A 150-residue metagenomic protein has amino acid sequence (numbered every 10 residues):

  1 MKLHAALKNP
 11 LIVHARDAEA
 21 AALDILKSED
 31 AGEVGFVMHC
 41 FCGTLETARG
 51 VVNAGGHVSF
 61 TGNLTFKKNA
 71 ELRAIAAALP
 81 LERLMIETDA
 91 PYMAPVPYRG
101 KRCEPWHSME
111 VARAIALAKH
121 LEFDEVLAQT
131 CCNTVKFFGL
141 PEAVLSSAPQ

Functional and structural regions predicted by a protein language model:
M1-A54, F66-K67, A74-I75, L79 (+2 more regions): Divalent metal-binding pocket/active-site signature
L3, P105-Q150: Mid-to-C-terminal alpha-helical segments outside catalytic/metal-binding sites
V34-M38, H57-G62, S146-S147: Short hydrophobic/aromatic-enriched beta-strand-loop microsegments
T61, T65, T88, T130-C131: Ser/Thr-centric signal marking residues that sit in or immediately flank functional binding/regulatory motifs
R73-A74, R113: Active-site phosphate/pyrophosphate- and oxyanion-stabilizing loops and adjacent acidic/basic residues in soluble
E82-A90: Non-cysteine beta-strand/loop elements that form the S-adenosyl-L-methionine
M93-P95: Amphipathic alpha-helical segments at domain termini/boundaries
